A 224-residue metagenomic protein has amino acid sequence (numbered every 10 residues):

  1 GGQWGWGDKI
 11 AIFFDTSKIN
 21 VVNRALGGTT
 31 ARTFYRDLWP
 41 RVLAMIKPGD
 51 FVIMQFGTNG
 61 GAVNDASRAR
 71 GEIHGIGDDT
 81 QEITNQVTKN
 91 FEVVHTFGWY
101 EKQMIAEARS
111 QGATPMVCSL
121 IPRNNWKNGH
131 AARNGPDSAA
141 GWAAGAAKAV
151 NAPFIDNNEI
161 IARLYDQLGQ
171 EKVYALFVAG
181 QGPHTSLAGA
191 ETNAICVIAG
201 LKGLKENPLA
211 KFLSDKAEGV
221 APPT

Functional and structural regions predicted by a protein language model:
G1, F34-R36, N128-N134: Short, solvent-exposed loop/turn segments at secondary-structure boundaries
G1-A25, P40-F51, R70-I76: Serine-esterase "nucleophile elbow" of acetyl-processing enzymes
L26-G28, N59-G60: Active-site neighborhood of divalent metal-dependent phosphoester/pyrophosphate hydrolases
T29-T30, S186: Short, structural beta-strand-to-alpha-helix junction motif
T30-R41: N-terminal post-signal-peptidase region of extra-cytosolic proteins
R41-L187, E191, I195-S214: Alpha-helical cap/lid subdomain in secreted, periplasmic, or secretory-pathway luminal O-acyl-processing enzymes
L213-T224: A short, charged, Gly/Pro-tolerant segment at domain boundaries
